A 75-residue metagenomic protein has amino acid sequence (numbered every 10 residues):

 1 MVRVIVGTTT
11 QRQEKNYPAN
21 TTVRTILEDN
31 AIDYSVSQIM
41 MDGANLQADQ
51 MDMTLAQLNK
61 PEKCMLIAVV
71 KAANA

Functional and structural regions predicted by a protein language model:
M1-I5: Short structural boundary motif marking the start of a folded domain
G7-R24: Short, contiguous acidic and Ser/Thr-rich linear segments
T8-R12, S37-Q57: Short acidic beta-strand-loop surface patches of small beta-rich interaction domains
R24-T25, N74: Intrinsically disordered, low-complexity repeat segments enriched in small/polar residues
E28-D29, M40: Compact, glycine-rich, soluble single-domain proteins
A31-Y34: Short proline/glycine-enriched turn/loop motifs at strand-loop junctions of beta-rich domains
T54-L66: Extracellular interaction modules
C64-A75: Glycine-centered recognition micro-motifs in short, flexible terminal segments and loops
